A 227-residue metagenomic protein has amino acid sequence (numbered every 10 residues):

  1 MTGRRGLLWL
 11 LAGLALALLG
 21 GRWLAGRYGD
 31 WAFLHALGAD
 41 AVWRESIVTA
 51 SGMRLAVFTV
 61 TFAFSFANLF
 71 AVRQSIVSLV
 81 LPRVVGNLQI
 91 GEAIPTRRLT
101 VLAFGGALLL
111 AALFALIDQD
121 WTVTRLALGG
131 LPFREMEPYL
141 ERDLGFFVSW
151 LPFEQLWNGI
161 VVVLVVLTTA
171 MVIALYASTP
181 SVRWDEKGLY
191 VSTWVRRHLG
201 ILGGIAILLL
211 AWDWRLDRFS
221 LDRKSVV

Functional and structural regions predicted by a protein language model:
M1-A15, A50, R54-L55, G91-L113 (+1 more regions): Alpha-helical transmembrane segments and their helix-start/interface "positive-inside/aromatic belt" motifs in integral
L14-D30, A111-D120, A211-R215: Alpha-helical transmembrane segments of multi-pass membrane proteins
L19-W23, F62-Q74, T168-P180, L210: Alpha-helical transmembrane segments
H35-E45, V123-E154: Interfacial loop/helix-cap signal at membrane boundaries in integral membrane proteins
W43-F62, L156: Interfacial helix-start motif at the membrane-water boundary
F58-A103: Intein modules and their embedded homing endonuclease domains
E141-L208: A conserved hydrophobic secondary-structure block that centers on an alpha-helix together with its immediately flanking
V226: Conserved small/polar residues in nucleotide/adenosyl-binding loops
